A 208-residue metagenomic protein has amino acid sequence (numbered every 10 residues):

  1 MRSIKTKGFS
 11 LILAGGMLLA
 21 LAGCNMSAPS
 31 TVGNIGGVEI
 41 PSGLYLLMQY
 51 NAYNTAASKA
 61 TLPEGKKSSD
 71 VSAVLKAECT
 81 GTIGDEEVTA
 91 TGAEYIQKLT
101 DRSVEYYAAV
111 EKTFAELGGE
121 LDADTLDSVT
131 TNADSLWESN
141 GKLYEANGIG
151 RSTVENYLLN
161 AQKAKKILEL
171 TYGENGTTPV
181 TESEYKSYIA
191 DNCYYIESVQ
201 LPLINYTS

Functional and structural regions predicted by a protein language model:
R2-L11: Bacterial N-terminal signal peptides that target proteins for export
L13-L18: Hydrophobic helical h-region of N-terminal Sec-dependent signal peptides in bacterial secretory/periplasmic proteins
A20-G23: C-terminal motif of bacterial Sec signal peptides marking the signal peptidase cleavage site
M26, R151, N156-N160, I189-C193: Extracellular/periplasmic catalytic domains that process cell-envelope and extracellular macromolecules
M26-S152: N-terminal targeting/tethering segments
E138-G141, V154, L158-K166, T171: Periplasmic scaffold and linker elements that assemble and bridge Gram-negative envelope complexes
S139-E155, Y194-N205: Charged/polar, low-hydrophobicity segments characteristic of intrinsically disordered regions and flexible loops
Q162-T207: Acidic/polar surface patches and capping/hinge elements
